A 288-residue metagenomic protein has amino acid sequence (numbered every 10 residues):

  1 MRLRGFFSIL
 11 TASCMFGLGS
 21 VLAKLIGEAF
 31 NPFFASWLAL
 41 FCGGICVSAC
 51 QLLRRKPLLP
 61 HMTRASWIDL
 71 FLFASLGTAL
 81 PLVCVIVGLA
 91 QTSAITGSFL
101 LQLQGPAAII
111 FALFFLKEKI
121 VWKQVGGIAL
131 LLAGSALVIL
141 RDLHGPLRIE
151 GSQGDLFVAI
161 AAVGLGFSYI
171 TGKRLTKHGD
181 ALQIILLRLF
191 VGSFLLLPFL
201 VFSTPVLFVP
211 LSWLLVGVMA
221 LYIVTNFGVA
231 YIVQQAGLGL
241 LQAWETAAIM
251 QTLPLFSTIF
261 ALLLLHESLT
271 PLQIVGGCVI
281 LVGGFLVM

Functional and structural regions predicted by a protein language model:
M1-G43, R148-R174, F194: Glycine-/small-residue-enriched transmembrane alpha-helix faces in small-molecule transporters and effluxers
M1-T11, L103-V163, L272, C278-M288: Juxtamembrane helix-loop boundary signature in multi-pass membrane transporters
T11-C14, S36-L38, L82, G97-L103 (+2 more regions): Helix-helix packing/entry segments at the starts of transmembrane helices
M15-S20, L52-G97, L101, L137 (+1 more regions): Specific transmembrane alpha-helical segments of multi-pass solute transporters/efflux pumps, especially DMT/EamA
V21-P32, P57-P60, A90, I139-G151 (+2 more regions): Membrane-interface helix termini and inter-helical loops of multi-pass transporters
A29-L80, A107-A108, G164-S168, I185-T204 (+3 more regions): Transmembrane alpha-helices of multi-pass small-molecule transport proteins
L40, A133, I139-R141, L215 (+1 more regions): C-terminal-most transmembrane helix of multi-pass membrane proteins
C42-C46, L100-F114, A129-L130, V191-P198 (+2 more regions): Alpha-helical transmembrane segments of compact multi-pass small-molecule transporters, enriched in specific families
